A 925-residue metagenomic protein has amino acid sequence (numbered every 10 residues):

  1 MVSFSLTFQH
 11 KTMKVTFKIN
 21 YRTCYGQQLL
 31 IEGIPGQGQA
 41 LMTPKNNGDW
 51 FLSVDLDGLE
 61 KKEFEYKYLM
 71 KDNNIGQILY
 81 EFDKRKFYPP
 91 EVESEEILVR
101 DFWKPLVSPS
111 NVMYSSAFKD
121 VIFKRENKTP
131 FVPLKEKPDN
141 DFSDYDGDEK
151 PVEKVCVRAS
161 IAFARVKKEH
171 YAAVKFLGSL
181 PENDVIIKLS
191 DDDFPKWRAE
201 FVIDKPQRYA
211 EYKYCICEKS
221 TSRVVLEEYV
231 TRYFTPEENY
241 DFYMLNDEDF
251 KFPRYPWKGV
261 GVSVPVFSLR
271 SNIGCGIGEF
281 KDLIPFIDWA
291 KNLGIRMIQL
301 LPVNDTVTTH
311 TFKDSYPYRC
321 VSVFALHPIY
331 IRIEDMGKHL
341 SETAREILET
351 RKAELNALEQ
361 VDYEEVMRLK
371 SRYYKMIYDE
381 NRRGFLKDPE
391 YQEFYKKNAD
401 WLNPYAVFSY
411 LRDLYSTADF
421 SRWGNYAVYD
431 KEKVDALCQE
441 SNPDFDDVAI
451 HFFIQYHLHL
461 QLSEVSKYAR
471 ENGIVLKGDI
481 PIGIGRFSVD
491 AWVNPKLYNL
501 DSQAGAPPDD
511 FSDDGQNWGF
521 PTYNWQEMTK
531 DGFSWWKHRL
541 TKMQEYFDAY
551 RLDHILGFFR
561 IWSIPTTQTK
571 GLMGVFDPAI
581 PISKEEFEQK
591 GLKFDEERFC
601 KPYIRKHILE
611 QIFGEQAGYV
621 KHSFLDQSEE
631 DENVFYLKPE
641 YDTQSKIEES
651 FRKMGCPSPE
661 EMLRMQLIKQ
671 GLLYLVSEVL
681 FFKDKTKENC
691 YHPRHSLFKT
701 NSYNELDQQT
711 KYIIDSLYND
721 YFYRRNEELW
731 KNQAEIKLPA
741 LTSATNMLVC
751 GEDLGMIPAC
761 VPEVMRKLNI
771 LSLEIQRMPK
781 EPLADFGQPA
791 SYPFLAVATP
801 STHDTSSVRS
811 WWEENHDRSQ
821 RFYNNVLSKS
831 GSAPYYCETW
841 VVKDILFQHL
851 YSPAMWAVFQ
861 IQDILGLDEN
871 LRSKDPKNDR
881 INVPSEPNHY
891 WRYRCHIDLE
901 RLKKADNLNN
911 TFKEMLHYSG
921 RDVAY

Functional and structural regions predicted by a protein language model:
M1-T12: Short, Lys/Arg-enriched N-terminal segments with co-localized hydrophobic residues within the first ~10-30 amino acids
F4-L6, F64, E95, P109 (+4 more regions): Compositionally biased regions
S5-T7, E60, V99, P181 (+3 more regions): Compositionally biased amphipathic helical and low-complexity segments enriched in hydrophobic
K14-K61, K71-V92, V155-R208, C215-Y243 (+1 more regions): Aromatic-rich carbohydrate-binding modules that target alpha-glucans
F102-L106: Conserved "repeat-terminator" motif of extracellular CCP/Sushi domains
P109-C156, E169, F201-E211, S220 (+1 more regions): Catalytic cores of glycan-processing enzymes that make or break glycosidic bonds
